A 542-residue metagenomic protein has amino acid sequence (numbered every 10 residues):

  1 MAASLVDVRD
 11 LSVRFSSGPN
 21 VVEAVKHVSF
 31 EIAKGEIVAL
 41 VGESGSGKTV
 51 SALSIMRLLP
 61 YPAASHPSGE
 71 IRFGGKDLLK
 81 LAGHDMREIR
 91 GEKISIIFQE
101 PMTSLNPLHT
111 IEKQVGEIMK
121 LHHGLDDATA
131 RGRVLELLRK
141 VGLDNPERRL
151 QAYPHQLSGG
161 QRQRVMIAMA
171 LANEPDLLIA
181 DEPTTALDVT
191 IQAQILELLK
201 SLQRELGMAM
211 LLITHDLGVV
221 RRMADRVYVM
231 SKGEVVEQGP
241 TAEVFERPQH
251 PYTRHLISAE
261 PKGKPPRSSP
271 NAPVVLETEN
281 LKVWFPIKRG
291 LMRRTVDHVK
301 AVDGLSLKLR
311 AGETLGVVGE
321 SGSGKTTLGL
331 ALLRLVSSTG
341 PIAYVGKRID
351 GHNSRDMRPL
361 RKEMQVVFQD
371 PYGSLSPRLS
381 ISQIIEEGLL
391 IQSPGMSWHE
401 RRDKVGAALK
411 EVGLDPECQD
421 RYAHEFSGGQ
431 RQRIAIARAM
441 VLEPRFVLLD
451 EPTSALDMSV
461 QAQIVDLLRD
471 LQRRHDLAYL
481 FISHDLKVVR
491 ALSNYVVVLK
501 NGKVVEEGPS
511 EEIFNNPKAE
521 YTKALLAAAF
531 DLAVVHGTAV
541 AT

Functional and structural regions predicted by a protein language model:
H66-D77, G340-G351, L360: Conserved ABC transporter NBD signature motif
D77, T129-R148, H399-E417, A527: Conserved ABC ATPase "signature" region
G91, H155, N173, L442: Conserved signature/switch motifs of ABC ATPase nucleotide-binding domains
A152-L157, Q161, Y422-F426, Q430: Conserved ABC ATPase signature
V220-R222, V489-A491: A short, surface-exposed alpha-helical micro-motif characterized by mixed small hydrophobic and charged/polar residues
V235-G239, R247, E507-G508, N516: ABC ATPase "signature
